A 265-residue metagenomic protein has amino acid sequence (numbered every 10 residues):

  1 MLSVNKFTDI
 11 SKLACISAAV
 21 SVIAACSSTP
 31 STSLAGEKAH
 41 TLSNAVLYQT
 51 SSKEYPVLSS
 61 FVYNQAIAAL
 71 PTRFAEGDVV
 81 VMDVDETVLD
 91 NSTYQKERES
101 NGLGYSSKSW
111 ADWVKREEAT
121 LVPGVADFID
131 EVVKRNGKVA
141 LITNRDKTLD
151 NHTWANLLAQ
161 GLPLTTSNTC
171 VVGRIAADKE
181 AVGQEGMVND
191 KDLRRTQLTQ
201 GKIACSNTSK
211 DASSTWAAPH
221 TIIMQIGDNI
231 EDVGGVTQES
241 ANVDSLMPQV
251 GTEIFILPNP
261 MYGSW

Functional and structural regions predicted by a protein language model:
M1-D9: N-terminal secretory signal peptides that target proteins for export/translocation
L2, L13-A14, A24-M82, W265: Non-catalytic pre-domain segments flanking phosphatase-related domains
S31-G36, D146, D150-W265: C-terminal cap/substrate-recognition subdomain and adjoining C-terminal extension of metal-dependent phosphatase-like
A39-E54, K108-D112, R135, V172-R174: Acidic/histidine-rich, surface-exposed loop or edge segments in extracytoplasmic proteins
Y48-V57, A111-A119, A140-D146, D178-E185: Second-shell loop/turn segments in exported
V79-D83, L89-D90, V133, K138-T143 (+3 more regions): Structural recognition of the beta-strand scaffold that forms the well-ordered cores of secreted hydrolase catalytic
L89-D90, Q95-L121: Metal-dependent phosphoesterase signature
D112-A140, D146-T153: Short, acidic loop-to-helix structural element flanking the phosphoryl-transfer center in phosphate-processing enzymes
